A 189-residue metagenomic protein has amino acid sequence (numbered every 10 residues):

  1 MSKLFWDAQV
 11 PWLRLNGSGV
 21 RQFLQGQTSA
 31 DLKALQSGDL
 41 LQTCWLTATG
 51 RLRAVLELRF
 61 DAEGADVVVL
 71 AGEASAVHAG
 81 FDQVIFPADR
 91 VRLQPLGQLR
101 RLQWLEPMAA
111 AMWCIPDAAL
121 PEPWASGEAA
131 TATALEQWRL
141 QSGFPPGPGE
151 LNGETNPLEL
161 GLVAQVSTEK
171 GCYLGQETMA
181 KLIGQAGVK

Functional and structural regions predicted by a protein language model:
M1-K189: Basic, glycine/lysine-rich polyanion-binding surfaces/domains
